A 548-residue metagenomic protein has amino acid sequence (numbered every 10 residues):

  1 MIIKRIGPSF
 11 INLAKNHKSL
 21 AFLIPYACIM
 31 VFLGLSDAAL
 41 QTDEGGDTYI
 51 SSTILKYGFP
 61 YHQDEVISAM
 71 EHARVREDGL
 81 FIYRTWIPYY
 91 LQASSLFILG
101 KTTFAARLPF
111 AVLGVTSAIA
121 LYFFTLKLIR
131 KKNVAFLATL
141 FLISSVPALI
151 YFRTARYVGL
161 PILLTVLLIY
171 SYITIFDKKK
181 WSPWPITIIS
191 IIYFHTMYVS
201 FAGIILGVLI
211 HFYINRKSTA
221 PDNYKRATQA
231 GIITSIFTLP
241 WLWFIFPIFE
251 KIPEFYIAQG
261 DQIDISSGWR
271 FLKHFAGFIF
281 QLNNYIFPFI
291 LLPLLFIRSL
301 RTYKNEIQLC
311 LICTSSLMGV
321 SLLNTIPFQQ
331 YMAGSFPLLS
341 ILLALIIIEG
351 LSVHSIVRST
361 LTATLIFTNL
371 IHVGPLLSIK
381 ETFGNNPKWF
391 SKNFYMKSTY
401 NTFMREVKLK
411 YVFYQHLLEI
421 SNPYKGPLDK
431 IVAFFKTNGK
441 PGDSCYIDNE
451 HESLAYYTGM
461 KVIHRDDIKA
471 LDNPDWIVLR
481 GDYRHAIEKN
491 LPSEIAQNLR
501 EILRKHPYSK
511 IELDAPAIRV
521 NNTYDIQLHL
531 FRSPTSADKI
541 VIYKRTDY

Functional and structural regions predicted by a protein language model:
S9-K18, Y122, K127-L128, K132-N133 (+5 more regions): Membrane-interface helix-loop-helix junctions at transmembrane boundaries of multi-pass membrane enzymes, predominantly
A21, L108-I129, L167: Transmembrane-helix motifs of polytopic, lipid-linked glycan transferases
S52-T53, I192-T196, F201-T302, M318 (+2 more regions): Transmembrane-lumen/periplasm boundary regions of multi-pass, lipid-linked membrane glycan transferases
K127-K132, V166-I186: Membrane-interface transmembrane helices that cradle and orient dolichyl/undecaprenyl
Y151-F152, P161, A202, P288-L292 (+4 more regions): Hydrophobic/aromatic-rich transmembrane helices and adjacent perimembrane loops
G231-S235, I347-T399: Signature aromatic-anchored transmembrane alpha helix within multi-pass, membrane-resident enzymes that catalyze glycan
I346-I347, N369, N473-Y548: Aromatic/acidic, Gly/Pro-rich catalytic loop(s) in extracytoplasmic/lumenal soluble domains of multi-pass membrane
K397-R480: Short periplasmic/luminal acceptor-recognition loop of GT-C membrane glycosyltransferases, typified by
